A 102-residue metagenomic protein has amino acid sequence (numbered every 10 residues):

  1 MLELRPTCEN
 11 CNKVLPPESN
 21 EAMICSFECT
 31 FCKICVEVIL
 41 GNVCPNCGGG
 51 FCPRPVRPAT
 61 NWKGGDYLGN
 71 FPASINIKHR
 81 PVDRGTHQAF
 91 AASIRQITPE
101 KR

Functional and structural regions predicted by a protein language model:
M1-R102: Intrinsically disordered, low-complexity regulatory regions in eukaryotic proteins
